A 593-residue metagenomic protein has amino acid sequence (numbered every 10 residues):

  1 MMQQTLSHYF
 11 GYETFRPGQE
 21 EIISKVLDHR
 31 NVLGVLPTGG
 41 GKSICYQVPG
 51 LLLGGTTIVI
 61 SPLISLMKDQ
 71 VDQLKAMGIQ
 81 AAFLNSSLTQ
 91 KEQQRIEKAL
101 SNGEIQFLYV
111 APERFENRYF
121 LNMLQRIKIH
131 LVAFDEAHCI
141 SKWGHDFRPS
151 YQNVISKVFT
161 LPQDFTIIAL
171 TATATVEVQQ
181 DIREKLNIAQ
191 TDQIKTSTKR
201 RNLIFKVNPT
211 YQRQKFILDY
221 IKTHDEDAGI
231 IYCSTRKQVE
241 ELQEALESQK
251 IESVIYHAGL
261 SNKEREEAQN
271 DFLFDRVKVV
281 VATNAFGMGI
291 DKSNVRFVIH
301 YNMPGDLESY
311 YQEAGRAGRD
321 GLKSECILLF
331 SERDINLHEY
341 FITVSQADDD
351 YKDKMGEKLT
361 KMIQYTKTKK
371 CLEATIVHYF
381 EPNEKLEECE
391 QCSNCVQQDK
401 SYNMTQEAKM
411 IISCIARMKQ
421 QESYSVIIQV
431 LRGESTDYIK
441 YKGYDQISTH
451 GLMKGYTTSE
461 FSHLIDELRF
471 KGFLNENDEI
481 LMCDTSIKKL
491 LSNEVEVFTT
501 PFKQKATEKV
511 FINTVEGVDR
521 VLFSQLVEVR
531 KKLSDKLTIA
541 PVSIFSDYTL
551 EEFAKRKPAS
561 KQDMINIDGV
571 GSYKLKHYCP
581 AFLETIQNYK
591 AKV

Functional and structural regions predicted by a protein language model:
M1-M2, M355-G356, E384-V593: Accessory DNA-binding and partner-docking regions appended to nucleic-acid-acting proteins, especially the terminal
M2-Y9, E13-P17, E21-S43, G50-L53 (+3 more regions): Helicase motor core with emphasis on the C-terminal RecA-like subdomain
V26, I221, F272, T366 (+2 more regions): Short helix-to-turn junction characteristic of helix-turn-helix DNA-binding domains, especially the helix
E325, T375, E388-Q391: The −1 position to Zn-ligating cysteines in a subset of zinc-ribbon hairpins
D350-F380: Short, charged low-complexity linear segments at domain edges
